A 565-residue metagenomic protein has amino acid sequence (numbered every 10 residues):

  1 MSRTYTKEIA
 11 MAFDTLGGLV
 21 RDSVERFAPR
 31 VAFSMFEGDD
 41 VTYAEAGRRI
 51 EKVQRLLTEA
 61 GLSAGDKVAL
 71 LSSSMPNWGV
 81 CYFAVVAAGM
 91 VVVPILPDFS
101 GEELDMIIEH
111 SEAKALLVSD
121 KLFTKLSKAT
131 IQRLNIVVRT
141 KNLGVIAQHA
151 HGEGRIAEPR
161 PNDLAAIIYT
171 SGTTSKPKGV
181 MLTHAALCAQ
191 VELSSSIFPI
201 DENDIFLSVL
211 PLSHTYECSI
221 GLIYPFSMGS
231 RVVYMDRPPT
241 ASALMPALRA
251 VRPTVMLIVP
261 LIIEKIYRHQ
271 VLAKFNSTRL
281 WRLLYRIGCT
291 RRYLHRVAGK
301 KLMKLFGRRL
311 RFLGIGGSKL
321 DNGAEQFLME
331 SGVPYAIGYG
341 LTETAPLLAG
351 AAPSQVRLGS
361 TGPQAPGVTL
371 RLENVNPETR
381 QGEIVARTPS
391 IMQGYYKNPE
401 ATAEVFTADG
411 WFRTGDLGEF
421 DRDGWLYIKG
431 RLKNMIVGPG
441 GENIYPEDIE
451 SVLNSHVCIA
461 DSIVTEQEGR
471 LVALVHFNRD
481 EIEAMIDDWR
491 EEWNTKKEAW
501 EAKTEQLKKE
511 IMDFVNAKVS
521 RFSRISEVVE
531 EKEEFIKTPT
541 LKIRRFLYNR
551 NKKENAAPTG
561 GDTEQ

Functional and structural regions predicted by a protein language model:
A12, R21, V31-M75, G79-F83 (+2 more regions): Conserved AMP-binding/adenylate-forming core of the ANL superfamily
P29, H151-Y169, K176, P199-I205: Conserved pre-ATP/AMP-binding loop-to-beta segment of ANL
D40-A44, A165-V191: Conserved AMP-binding A3 loop
E59-A60, A87-Q148, G154-A157, G469: Structural core segment of the AMP-binding/adenylate-forming
L71, R371, E378-G438, S455: Conserved ATP-binding/catalytic segment of the ANL
K121-P161, Q270-K301: ANL superfamily adenylate-forming
C188-I205, L212-K300, R309: Conserved AMP-binding/adenylation subdomain of ANL enzymes
I436, D461, G469, K509-Q565: Conserved C-terminal "lid"/linker of ANL adenylate-forming enzymes
